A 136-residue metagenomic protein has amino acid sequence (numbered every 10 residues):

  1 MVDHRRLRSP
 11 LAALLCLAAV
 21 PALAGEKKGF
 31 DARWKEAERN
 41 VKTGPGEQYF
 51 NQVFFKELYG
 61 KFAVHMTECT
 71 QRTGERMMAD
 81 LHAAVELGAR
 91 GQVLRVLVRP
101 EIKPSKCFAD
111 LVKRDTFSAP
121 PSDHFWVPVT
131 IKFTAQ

Functional and structural regions predicted by a protein language model:
V2, A24-Q136: Charge-biased low-complexity segments
V2-L11: Bacterial N-terminal signal peptides that target proteins for export
A12-A13, A79: Generic detector of short alpha-helix boundary/capping microenvironments and adjacent low-complexity segments
A19-P21: N-terminal signal peptide c-region/cleavage motif recognized by signal peptidases
